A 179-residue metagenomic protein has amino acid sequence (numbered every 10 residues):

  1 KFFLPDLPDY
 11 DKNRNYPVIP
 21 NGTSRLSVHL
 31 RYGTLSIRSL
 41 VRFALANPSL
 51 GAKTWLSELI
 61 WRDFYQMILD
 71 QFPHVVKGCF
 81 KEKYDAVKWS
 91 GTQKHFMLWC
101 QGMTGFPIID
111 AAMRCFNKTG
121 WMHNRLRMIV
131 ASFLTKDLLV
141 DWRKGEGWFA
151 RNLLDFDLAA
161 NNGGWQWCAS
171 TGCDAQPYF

Functional and structural regions predicted by a protein language model:
K1-Y84: Glycine/tryptophan-enriched, flexible segments
I19-P20, V41-R42, K88-Q93, L126-I129 (+1 more regions): Short acidic (Asp/Glu) and glycine-rich catalytic loops that position anionic groups and cofactors
R25, L40-F43, W55, F64 (+3 more regions): Short, hydrophobic/aromatic alpha-helical segments in well-folded domains
L30, T34-S36, I60-D63, M103 (+3 more regions): Short, flexible loop/turn elements at secondary-structure junctions
L45, F64, L69, P73 (+6 more regions): Hydrophobic alpha-helix feature that most strongly marks membrane-spanning transmembrane helices and their immediate
Q66, K94-V140: C-terminal substrate/ligand-recognition segments
H74-I108: Helix-loop-helix junctions that connect adjacent transmembrane helices in secondary transporters/permeases, recognized
Y84, W89, W148-F179: C-terminal, helix-dominated tail/subdomain
